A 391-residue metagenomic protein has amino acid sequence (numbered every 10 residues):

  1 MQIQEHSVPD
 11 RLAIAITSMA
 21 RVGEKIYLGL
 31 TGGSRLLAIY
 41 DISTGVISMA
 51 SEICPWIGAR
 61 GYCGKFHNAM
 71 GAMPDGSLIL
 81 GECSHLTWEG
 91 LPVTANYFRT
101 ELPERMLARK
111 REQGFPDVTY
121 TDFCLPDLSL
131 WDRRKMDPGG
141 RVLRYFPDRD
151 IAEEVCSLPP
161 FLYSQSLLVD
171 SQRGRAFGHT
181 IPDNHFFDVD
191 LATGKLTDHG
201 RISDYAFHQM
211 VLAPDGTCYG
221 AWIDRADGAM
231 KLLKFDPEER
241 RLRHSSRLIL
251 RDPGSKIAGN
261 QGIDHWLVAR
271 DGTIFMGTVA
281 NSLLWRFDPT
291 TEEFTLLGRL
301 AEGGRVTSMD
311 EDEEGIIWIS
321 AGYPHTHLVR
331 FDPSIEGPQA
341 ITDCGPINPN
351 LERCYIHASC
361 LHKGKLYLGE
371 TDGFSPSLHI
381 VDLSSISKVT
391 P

Functional and structural regions predicted by a protein language model:
H6-L12, S51-Y62, V155-F161, H199-S203 (+3 more regions): Surface loop/turn motifs at the tips and blade-to-blade linkers of beta-strand repeat domains
A13-S18, A59-M70, F161-V169, D204-A213 (+3 more regions): Repeated scaffold domains used in trafficking and secretory/extracellular systems, primarily beta-propellers
R21-G23, A72-D75, D170-R173, L212-D215 (+3 more regions): Residue-level detector of Asp-centered blade-edge/turn motifs that repeat once per structural unit in beta-propeller
I26-G29, L78-I79, R175-G178, C218-G220 (+3 more regions): Conserved beta-propeller blade signature
T31-G32, C83-H85, I181, I223-R225 (+3 more regions): Short loop/turn segments immediately following the C-termini of beta-strands
S34-I39, T87-Y97, D137-R141, N184-D188 (+4 more regions): Structural motif
C83-D137, I223-R225: Short, conserved, GDST-rich strand-edge loop motifs in beta-rich repeat architectures
E352-P391: Blade-level signature of beta-propeller repeat domains, shared across WD40, Kelch, NHL, RCC1 and BNR/Asp-box propellers
